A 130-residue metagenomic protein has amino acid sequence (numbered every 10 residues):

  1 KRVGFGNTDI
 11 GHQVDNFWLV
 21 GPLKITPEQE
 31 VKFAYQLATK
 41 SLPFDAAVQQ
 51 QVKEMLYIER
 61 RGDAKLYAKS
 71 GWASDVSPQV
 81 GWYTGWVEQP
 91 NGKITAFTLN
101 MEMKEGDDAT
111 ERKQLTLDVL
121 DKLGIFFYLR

Functional and structural regions predicted by a protein language model:
K1-T39: Mid-domain, small-residue-enriched loop/turn segments at the edges of structured enzyme/sensor domains
F33-R130: Structured C-terminal helix/loop/strand segments within mature extracytoplasmic catalytic/sensor domains
